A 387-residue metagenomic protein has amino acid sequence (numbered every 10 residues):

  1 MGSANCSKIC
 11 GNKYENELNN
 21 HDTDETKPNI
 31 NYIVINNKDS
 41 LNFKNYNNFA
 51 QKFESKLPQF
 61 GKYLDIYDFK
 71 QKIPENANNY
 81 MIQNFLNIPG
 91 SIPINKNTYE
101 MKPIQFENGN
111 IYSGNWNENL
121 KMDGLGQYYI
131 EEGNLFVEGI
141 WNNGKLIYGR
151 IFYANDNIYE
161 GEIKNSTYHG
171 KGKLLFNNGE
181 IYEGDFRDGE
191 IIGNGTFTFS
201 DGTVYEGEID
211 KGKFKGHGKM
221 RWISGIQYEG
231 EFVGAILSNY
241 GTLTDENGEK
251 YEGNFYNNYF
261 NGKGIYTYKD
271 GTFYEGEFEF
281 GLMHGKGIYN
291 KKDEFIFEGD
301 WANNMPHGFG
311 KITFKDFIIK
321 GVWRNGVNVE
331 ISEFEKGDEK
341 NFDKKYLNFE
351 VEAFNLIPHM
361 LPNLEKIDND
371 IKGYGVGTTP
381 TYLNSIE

Functional and structural regions predicted by a protein language model:
M1-E387: Intrinsically disordered, low-complexity repeat tracts enriched in Gly/Pro/Ser/Thr and acidic residues, frequently
